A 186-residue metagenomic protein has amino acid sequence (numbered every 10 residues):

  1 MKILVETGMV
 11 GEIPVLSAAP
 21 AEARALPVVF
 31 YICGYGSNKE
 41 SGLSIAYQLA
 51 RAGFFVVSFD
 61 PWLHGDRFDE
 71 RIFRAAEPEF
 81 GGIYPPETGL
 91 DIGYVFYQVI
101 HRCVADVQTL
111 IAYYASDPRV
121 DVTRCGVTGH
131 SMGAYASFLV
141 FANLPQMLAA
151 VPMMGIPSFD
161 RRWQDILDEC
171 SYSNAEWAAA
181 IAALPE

Functional and structural regions predicted by a protein language model:
M1-R24, L184: N-terminal cap/lid segment of alpha/beta-hydrolase-fold proteins
A25-G34: Short beta-strand element of the alpha/beta-hydrolase
G36-Y47, P61: The serine-hydrolase catalytic nucleophile loop
L49-P86: Conserved alpha/beta-hydrolase
P78-P118: Alpha/beta-hydrolase active-site loop
E87-V104, M154-E186: The alpha/beta-hydrolase serine catalytic core
A105-Y172: Primarily recognizes the serine-hydrolase "nucleophile elbow" in alpha/beta-hydrolase and SGNH/GDSL folds
